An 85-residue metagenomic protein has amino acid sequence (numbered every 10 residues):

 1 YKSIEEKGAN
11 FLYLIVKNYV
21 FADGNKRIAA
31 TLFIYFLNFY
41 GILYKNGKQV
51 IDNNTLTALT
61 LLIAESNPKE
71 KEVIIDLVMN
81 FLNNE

Functional and structural regions predicted by a protein language model:
Y1-E85: Phosphate/pyrophosphate-binding active-site loops
